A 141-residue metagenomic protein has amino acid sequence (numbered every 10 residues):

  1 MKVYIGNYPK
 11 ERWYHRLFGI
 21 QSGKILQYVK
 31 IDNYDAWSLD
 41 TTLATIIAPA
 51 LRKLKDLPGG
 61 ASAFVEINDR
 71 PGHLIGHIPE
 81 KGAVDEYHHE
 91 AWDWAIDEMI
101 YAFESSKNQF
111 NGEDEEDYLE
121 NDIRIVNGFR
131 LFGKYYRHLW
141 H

Functional and structural regions predicted by a protein language model:
M1-H138: Long, non-globular targeting/processing and low-complexity regions
